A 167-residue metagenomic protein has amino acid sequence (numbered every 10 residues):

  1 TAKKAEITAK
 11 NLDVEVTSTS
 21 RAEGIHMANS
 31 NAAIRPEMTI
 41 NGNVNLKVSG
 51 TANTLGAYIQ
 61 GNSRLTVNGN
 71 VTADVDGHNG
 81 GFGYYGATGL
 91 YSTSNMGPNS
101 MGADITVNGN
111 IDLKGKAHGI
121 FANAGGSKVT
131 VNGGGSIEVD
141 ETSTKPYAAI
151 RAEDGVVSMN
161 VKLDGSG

Functional and structural regions predicted by a protein language model:
T1-G167: Surface-exposed loop/turn motifs in large extracellular/passenger domains
